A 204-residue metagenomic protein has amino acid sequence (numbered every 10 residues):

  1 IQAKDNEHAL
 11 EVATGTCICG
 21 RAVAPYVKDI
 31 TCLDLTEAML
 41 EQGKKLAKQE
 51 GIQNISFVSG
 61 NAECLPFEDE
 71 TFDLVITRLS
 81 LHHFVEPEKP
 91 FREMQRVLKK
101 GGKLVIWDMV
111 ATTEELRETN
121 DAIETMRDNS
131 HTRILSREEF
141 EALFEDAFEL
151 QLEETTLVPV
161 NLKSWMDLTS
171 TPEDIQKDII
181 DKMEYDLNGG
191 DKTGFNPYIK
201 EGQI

Functional and structural regions predicted by a protein language model:
I1-E7: Conserved alpha-helix/loop element of class I SAM-dependent methyltransferases that forms part of the SAM/SAH-binding
L10-C64: Class I SAM-dependent methyltransferase SAM/SAH-binding core
E63-L74: A short acidic, Gly/Pro-enriched loop at the edge of an enzyme's catalytic core that lines a small-molecule cofactor
D73-E86: A short SAM/SAH-binding and catalytic strip from SAM-dependent methyltransferases
E88-K100: A short glycine-rich, Lys/Arg-flanked "PGG" loop and its adjoining helix->strand segment in the class I
L104-D128: Conserved class I S-adenosyl-L-methionine
R133-F148: Short alpha-helix
Q151-I204: Conserved Class I S-adenosyl-L-methionine
